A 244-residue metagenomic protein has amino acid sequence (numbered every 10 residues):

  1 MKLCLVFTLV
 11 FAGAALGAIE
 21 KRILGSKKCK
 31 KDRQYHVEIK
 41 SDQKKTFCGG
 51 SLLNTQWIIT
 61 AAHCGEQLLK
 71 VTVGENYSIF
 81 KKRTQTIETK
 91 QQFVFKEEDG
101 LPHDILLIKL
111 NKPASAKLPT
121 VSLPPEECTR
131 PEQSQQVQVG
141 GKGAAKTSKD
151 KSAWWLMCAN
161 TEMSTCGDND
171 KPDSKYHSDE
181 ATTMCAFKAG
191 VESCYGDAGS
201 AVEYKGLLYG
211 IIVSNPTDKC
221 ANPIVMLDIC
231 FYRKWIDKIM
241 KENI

Functional and structural regions predicted by a protein language model:
K2-C4, T8, G13, A18 (+5 more regions): C-terminal subregion of chymotrypsin/trypsin-like serine protease catalytic domains
E20-R22, D32, I39-D42, I58-G100 (+3 more regions): Conserved H-D interstitial segment of serine endopeptidase catalytic domains
K28-K31, L52, K81, E98-P102 (+4 more regions): Extracellular/periplasmic catalytic domains that process cell-envelope and extracellular macromolecules
K31-E38, A181-M184: Short, hydrophobic/aromatic-rich segments at coil-to-beta transitions
Q34-T55, G100-L101, G199: A conserved glycine-rich beta-strand in the N-terminal activation segment of trypsin-fold
H63-E66, E75-I79, N111-A116, K142-K146 (+5 more regions): Acidic glycine-/aspartate-rich tracts in secreted/extracellular proteins
F93-K96, G100, K188, C194-D197: Short, repeating "repeat-unit edge" segments in beta-repeat architectures
I105-A189, N222-P223, C230: Chymotrypsin/trypsin-fold serine protease catalytic domain
